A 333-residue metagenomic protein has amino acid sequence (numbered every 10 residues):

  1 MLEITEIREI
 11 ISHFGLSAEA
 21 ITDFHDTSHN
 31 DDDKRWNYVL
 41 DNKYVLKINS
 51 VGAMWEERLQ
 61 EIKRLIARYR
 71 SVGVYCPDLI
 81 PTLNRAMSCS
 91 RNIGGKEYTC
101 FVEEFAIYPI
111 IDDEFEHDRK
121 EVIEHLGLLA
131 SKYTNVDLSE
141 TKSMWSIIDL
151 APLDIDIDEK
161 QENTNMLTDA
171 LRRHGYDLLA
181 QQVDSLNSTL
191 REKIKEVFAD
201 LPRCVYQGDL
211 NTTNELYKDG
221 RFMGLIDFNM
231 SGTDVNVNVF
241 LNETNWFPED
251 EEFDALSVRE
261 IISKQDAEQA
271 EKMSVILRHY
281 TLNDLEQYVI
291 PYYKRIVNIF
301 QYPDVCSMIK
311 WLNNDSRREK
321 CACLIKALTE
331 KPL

Functional and structural regions predicted by a protein language model:
M1-D23: Juxta-kinase regulatory segment immediately upstream of eukaryotic protein kinase catalytic domains
S12-H13, L138, E159-G208: An alpha-helical support segment within catalytic cores of ATP-dependent transferases
L16-V39: ATP-binding glycine-rich phosphate-binding loop
D31-N42, R191-N238: Active-site acidic catalytic loop and adjacent metal/ATP-binding pocket of ATP-dependent phosphoryl transfer enzymes
K43-E140: ATP-binding pocket architecture of kinase catalytic cores
E116-D177: A cross-family kinase active-site recognition segment
V237-L282, V297-S316: Active-site activation/catalytic loop segments of kinase-like enzymes and analogous catalytic loops in related
N283-V297: All-alpha amphipathic helical-bundle segments outside canonical DNA-binding/catalytic cores that form hydrophobic
